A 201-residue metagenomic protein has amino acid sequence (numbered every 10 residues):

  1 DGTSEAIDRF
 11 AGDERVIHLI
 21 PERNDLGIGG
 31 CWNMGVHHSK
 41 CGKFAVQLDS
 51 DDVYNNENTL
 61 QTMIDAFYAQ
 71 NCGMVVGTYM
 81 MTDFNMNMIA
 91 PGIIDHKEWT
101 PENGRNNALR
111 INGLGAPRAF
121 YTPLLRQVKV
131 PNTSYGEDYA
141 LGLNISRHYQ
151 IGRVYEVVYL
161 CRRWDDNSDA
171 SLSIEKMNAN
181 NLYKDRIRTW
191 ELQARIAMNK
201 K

Functional and structural regions predicted by a protein language model:
D1-I20: Acidic donor-binding segment of Leloir-type glycosyltransferases
E22-K40: Glycine-rich, basic loop-to-helix element that forms the pyrophosphate-binding segment of sugar-nucleotide handling
C41-G42, G113-K129: Conserved nucleotide-sugar donor-binding and metal-coordinating catalytic region shared by glycosyltransferases
G42-V53: Short beta-strand-to-loop acidic/aromatic patch adjacent to the donor-nucleotide binding site
N58-P91: Conserved donor NDP-sugar-binding/catalytic core segment of glycosyltransferases
T78, G152-V158: Catalytic beta-strand/loop signature of glycosyltransferases that borders the donor
T78, I89-I111: Short, flexible, basic/aromatic active-site loop/helix in glycosyltransferases
S134-L141: Acidic donor-binding loop at a coil-to-helix junction in glycosyltransferase catalytic cores that engages
